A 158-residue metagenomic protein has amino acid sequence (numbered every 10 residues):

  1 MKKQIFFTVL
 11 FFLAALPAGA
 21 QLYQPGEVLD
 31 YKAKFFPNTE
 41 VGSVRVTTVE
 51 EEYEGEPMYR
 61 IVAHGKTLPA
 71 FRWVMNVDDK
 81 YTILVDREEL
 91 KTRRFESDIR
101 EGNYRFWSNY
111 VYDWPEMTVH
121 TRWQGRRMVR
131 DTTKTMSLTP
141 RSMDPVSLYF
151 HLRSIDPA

Functional and structural regions predicted by a protein language model:
M1-F6, G19: Short, Lys/Arg-enriched, disordered terminal segments
K2-Q4, L90-F95: Short secondary-structure capping/junction motifs at helix and strand boundaries
Q4-A14: Sec-dependent N-terminal signal peptides
A18-T82, F95-R105: N-terminal cleavable signal peptides for secretion/export
Q24-G26, R105-A158: Solvent-exposed helix/loop surface patches that form functional interfaces
F36-N38, E51-Y53, K66-L68, E88 (+5 more regions): Generic structural motif
G55, L84-R93, V119: Short helix C-cap/helix-to-loop transition motifs enriched in small/turn-promoting residues
K80-T82, R94-R100, V129-R141: Hydrophobic transmembrane alpha-helix bundles
